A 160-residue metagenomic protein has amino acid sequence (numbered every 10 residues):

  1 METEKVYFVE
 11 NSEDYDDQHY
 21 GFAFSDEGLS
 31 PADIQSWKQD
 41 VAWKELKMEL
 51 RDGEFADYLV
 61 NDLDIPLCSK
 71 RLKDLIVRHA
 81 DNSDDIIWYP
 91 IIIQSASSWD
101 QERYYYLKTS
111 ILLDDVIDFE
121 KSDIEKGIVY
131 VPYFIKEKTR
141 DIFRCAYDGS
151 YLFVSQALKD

Functional and structural regions predicted by a protein language model:
M1-D160: Phosphate/anion-contacting hairpin/loop surfaces
